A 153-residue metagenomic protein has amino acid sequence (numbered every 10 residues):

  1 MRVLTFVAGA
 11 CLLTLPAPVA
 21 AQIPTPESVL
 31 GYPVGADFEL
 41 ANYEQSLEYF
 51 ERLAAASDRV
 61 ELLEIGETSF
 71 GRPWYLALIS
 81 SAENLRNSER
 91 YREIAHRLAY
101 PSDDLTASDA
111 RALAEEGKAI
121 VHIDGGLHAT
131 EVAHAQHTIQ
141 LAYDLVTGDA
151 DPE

Functional and structural regions predicted by a protein language model:
M1-V7: Bacterial N-terminal signal peptides that target proteins for export
A21-E153: Structured catalytic-domain cores with a bias toward divalent-metal coordination
